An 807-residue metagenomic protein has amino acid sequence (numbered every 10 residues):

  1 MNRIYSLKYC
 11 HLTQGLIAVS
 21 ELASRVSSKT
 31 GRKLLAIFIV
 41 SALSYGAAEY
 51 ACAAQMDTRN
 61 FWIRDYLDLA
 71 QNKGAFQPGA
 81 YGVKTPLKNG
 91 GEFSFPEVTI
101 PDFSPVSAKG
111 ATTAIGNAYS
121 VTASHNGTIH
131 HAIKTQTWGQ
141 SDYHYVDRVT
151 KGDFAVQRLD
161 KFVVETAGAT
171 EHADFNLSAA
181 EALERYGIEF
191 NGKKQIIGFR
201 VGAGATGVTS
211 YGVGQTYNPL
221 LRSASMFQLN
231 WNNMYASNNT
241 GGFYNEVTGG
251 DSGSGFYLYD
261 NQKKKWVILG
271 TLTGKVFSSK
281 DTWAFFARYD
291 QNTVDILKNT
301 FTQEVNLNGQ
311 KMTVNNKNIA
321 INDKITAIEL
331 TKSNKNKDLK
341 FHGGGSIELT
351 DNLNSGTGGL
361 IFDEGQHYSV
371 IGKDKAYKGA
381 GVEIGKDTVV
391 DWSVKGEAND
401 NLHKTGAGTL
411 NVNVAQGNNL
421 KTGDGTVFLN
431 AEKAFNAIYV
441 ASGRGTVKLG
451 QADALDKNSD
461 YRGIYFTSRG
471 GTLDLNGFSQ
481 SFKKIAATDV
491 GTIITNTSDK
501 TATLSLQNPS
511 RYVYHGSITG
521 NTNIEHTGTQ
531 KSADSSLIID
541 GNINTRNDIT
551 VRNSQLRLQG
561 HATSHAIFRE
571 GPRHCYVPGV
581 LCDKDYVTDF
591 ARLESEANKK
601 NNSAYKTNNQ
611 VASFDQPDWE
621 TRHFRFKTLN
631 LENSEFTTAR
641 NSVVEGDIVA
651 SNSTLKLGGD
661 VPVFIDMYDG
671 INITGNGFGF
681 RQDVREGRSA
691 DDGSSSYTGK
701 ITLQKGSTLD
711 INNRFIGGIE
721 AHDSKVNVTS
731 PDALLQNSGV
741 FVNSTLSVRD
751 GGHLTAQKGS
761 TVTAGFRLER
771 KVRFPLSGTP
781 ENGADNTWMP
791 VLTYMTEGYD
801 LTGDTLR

Functional and structural regions predicted by a protein language model:
I4-G31, S41-A48, A53, V247 (+10 more regions): Solvent-exposed adhesion/ligand-recognition segments of exported proteins
A23-S24, H125-T128, D160-E165, A203-G207 (+6 more regions): Acidic glycine-/aspartate-rich tracts in secreted/extracellular proteins
A54-P86, A108-N126, N218-G241, N245-N318: C-terminal subregion of chymotrypsin/trypsin-like serine protease catalytic domains
G116-N117, V121-G152, F162-T166: Catalytic-histidine neighborhood of serine endopeptidases, predominantly the chymotrypsin-like S1/PA family
T128-Q140, Q195-A203, L258: Short conserved beta-strand and strand-loop elements enriched in small hydrophobics with frequent Asp/Gly
F154-E246, G250: Chymotrypsin/trypsin-fold serine protease catalytic domain
Q310, G408, T422-N430, A441-G445 (+5 more regions): Glycine- and acidic-residue-biased ligand/ion/polar-headgroup-sensing regions
K337, F341-V412, Q451-G541, N608-T628 (+3 more regions): Extracellular, surface-exposed repeat architectures
